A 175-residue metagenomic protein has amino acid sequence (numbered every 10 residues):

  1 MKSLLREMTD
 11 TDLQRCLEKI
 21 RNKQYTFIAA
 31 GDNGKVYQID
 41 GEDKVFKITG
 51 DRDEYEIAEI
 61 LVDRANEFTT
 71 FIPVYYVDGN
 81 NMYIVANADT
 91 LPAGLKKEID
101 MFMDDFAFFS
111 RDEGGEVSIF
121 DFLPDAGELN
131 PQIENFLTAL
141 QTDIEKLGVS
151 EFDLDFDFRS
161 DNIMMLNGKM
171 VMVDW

Functional and structural regions predicted by a protein language model:
M1, T69-T70, V171: Non-catalytic localization/regulatory regions flanking kinase domains
M1-Y25, E128: Juxta-kinase regulatory segment immediately upstream of eukaryotic protein kinase catalytic domains
Q24-Y83: ATP-binding glycine-rich loop module of kinase domains
I48-G50, A86-N87, D174-W175: Residue-level recognition of conserved beta-strand positions in structured domain cores
E54-E56, P92-K96, N167: Short catalytic/ligand-binding loop motif for oxyanion handling, primarily in non-cytosolic enzymes, centered on
F68-T138: Conserved structural core of kinase catalytic domains
Q132-D157: ATP/nucleotide-binding catalytic cores
G148, F152-W175: Catalytic activation segment of kinase domains across protein kinase-like and atypical kinase folds
